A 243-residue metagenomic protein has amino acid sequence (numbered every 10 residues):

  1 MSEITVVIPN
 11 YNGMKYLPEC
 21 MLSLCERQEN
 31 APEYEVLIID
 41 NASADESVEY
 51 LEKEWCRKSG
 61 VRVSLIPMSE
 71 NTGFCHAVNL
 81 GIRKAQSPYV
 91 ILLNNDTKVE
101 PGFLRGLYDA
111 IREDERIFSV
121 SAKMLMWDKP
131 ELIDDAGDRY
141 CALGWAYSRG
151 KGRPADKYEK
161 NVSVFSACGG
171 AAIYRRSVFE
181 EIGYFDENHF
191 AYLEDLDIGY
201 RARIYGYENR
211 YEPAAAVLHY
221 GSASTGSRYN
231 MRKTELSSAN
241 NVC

Functional and structural regions predicted by a protein language model:
I4-Y16, C20, R27, I39 (+1 more regions): A conserved hydrophobic helix/loop-capping motif in glycosyltransferases and polysaccharide synthases
L22-P67, L80: Acidic donor-binding segment of Leloir-type glycosyltransferases
P67-A85, N95, G106: Glycine-rich, basic loop-to-helix element that forms the pyrophosphate-binding segment of sugar-nucleotide handling
V90: Short aromatic/hydrophobic "clamp" motif used to bind/position activated sugar donors
K98-C141: Conserved donor NDP-sugar-binding/catalytic core segment of glycosyltransferases
C141-V164: Short, flexible, basic/aromatic active-site loop/helix in glycosyltransferases
F165-A216: A short, conserved alpha-helix in the catalytic core of glycosyltransferases
Y205-C243: Active-site-adjacent helix/loop segment of glycosyltransferases that harbors family-specific signature motifs
